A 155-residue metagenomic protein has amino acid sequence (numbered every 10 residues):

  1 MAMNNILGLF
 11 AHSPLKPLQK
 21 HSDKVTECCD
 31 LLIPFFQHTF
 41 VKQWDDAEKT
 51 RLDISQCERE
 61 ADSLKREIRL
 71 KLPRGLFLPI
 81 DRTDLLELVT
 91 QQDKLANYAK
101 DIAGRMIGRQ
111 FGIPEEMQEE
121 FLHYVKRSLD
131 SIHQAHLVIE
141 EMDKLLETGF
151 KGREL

Functional and structural regions predicted by a protein language model:
M1-L155: Cytosolic, long alpha-helical scaffolding segments
